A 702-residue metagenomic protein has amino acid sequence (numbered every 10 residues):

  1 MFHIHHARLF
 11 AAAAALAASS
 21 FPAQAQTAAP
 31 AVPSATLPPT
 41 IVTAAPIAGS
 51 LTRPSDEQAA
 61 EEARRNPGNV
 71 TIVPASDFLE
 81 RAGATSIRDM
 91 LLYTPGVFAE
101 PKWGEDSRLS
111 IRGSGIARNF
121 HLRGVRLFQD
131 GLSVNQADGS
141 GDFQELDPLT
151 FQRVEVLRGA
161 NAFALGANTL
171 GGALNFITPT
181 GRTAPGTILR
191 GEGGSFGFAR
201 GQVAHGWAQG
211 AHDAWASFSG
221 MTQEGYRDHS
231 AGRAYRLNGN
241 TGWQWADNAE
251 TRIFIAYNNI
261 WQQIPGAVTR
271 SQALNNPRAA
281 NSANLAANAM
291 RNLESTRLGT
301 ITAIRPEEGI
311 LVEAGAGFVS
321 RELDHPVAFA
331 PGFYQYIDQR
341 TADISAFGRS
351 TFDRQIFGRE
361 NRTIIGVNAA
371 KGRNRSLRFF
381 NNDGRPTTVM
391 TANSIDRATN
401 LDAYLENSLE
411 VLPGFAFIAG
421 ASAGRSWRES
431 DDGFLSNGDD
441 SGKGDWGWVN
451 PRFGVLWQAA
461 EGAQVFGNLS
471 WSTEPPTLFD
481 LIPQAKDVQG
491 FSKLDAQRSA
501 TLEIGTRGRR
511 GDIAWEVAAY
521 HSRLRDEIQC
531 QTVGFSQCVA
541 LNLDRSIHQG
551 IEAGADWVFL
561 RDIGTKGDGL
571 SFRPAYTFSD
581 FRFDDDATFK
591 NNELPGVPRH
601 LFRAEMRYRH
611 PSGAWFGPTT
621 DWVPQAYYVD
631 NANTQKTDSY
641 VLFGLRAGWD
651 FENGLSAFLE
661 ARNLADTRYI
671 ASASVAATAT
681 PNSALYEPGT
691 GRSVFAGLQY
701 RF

Functional and structural regions predicted by a protein language model:
A60-A63, I87-M90, L109-S110, V125-Q129 (+4 more regions): N-terminal periplasmic accessory domains that precede and gate Gram-negative outer-membrane beta-barrel machines
L132-R158: Short acidic/polar hinge/loop motifs at secondary-structure boundaries that mediate gating or recognition
G186, G193-T222, R227-P265, M290-E307 (+4 more regions): Transmembrane beta-barrel wall of Gram-negative outer-membrane proteins
N248-N258, N292-L435, L456-Q458, E516: Face-selective signature of the C-terminal outer-membrane beta-barrel domain
A303-R305, L311-V327, Q458, Q464-S470 (+5 more regions): Membrane-embedded beta-barrel scaffold of Gram-negative outer-membrane proteins
S350, L412, A416-F417, R425-S426 (+5 more regions): Gram-negative outer-membrane beta-barrel transporters
R354, R359-K371, S394-R523, R607 (+1 more regions): Structural signature of Gram-negative outer-membrane beta-barrels, strongest in the C-terminal barrel of TonB-dependent
T473, L570, W622-Y627, W649-F702: C-terminal beta-signal and adjacent terminal beta-strands/loops of Gram-negative outer-membrane beta-barrel proteins
